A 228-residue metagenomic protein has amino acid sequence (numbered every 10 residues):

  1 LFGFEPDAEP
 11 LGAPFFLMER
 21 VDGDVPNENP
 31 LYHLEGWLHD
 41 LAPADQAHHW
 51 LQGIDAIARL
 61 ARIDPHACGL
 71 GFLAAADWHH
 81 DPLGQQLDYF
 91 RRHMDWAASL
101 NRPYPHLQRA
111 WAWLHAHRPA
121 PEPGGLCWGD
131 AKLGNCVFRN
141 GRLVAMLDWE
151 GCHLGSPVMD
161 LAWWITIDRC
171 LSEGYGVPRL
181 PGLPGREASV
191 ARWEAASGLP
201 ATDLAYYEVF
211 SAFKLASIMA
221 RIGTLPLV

Functional and structural regions predicted by a protein language model:
L1, I57-R62, L100, R109-L161 (+1 more regions): Active-site acidic catalytic loop and adjacent metal/ATP-binding pocket of ATP-dependent phosphoryl transfer enzymes
L1-R109, A116-P123: ATP-binding pocket architecture of kinase catalytic cores
E9-A13, V25-N27, G69, N135 (+3 more regions): Short catalytic/ligand-binding loop motif for oxyanion handling, primarily in non-cytosolic enzymes, centered on
E9-L11, N140-L143, A212: Short strand-connecting beta-turns/loops that link adjacent beta-strands
V21-D24, N140-R142, R169: Short loop segments at secondary-structure junctions
H49-G53, P103-H106, D130, N135 (+4 more regions): An acidic site on a long C-lobe helix of protein kinase domains
V158-G198, S211-V228: Active-site activation/catalytic loop segments of kinase-like enzymes and analogous catalytic loops in related
A196-Y206: Acidic, serine/threonine- and proline-rich low-complexity regulatory regions
